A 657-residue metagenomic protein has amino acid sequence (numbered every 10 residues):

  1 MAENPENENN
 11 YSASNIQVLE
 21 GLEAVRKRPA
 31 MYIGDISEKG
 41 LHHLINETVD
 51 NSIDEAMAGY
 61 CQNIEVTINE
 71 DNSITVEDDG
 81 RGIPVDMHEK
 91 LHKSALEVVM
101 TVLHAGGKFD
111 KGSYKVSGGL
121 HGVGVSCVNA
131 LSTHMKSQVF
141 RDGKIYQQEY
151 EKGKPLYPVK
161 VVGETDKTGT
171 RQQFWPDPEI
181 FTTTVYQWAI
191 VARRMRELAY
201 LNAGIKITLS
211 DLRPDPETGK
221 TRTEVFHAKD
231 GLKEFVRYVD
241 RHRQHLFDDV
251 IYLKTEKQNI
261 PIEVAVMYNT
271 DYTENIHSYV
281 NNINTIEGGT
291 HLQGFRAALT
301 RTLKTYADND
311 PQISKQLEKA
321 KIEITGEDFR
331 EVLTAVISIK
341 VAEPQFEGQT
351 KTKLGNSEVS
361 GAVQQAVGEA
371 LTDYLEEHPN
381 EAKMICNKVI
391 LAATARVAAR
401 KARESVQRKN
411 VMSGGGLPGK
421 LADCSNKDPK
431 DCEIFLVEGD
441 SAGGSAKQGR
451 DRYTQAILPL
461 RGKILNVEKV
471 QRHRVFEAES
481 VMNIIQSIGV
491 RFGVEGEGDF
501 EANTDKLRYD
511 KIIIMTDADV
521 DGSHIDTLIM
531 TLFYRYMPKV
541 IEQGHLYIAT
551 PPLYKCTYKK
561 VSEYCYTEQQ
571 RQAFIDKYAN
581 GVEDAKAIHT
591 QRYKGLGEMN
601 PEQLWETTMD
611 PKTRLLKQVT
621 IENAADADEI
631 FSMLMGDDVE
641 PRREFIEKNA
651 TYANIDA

Functional and structural regions predicted by a protein language model:
M1-N15, L22, L44-N46, D54-A56 (+13 more regions): GHKL-family ATPase ATP-binding module
K27-I45: Conserved short strand/loop->alpha-helix "switch" segment adjacent to the catalytic nucleotide/phosphoryl-transfer site
G82-M87: A short glycine-centered beta->alpha linker in the GHKL/HATPase_c
H88-E89, L96: Short adenine-binding "F-helix/F-box" segment of the Bergerat
E89, E347-S360, Y564-Q570, F574-Y578: Helical (often loop-to-helix) elements that flank the catalytic cores of nucleotide-handling enzymes
T394-S413, D428-E433, G444, Q448-R450 (+2 more regions): C-terminal interaction appendages of subunits in large macromolecular complexes
